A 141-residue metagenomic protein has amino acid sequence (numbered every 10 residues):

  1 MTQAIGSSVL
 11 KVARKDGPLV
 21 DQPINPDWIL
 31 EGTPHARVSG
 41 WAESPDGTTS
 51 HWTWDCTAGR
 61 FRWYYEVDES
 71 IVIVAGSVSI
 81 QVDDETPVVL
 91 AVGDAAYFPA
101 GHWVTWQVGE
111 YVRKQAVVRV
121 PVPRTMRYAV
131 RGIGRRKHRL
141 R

Functional and structural regions predicted by a protein language model:
M1-T48: A short, N-terminal "cap"/entry segment at the start of jelly-roll beta-barrel domains of the cupin/DSBH fold
G47-Y65, A100: Conserved short histidine dyad/triad with adjacent acidic residue
C56, Y65-I80: Short, conserved beta-strand element in jelly-roll/cupin
T57, T86, H102, E110-V112: A generic "binding-loop/recognition-motif" signal
W63, I80, K114-A116: Short hydrophobic/aromatic-rich beta-strand segments that constitute the beta-sheet cores of beta-sandwich/beta-barrel
D84-A100: Short acidic-glycine-tyrosine-enriched beta hairpin
Q107-R141: Double-stranded beta-helix
